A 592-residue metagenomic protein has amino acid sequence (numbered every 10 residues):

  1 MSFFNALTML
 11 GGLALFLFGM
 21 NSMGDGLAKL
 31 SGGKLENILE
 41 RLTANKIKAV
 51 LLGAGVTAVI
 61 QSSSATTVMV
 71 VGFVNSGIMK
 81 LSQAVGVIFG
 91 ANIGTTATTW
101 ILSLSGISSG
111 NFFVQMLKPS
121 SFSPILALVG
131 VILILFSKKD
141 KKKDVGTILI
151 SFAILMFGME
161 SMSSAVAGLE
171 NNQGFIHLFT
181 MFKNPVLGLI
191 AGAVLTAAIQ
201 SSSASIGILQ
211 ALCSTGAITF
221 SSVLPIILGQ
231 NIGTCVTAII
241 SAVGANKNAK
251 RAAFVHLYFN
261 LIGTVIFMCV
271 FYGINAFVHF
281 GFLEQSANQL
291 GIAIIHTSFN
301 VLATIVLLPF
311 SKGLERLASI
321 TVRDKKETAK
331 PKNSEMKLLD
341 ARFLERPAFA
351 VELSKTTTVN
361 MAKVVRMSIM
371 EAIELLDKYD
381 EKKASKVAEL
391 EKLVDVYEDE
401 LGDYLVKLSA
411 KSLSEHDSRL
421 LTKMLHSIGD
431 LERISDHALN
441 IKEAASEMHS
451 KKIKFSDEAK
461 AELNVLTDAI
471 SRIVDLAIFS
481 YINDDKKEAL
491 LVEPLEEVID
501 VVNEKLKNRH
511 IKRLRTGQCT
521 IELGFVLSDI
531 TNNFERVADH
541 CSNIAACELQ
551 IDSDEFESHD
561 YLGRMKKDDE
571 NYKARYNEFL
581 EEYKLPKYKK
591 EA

Functional and structural regions predicted by a protein language model:
M1-K46, V145-V194, L212-T215: Helix-loop-helix hairpins and the membrane-proximal interhelical loops of multi-pass alpha-helical transport proteins
M1-L7, S109-S121, F175-M181, S221 (+1 more regions): Interfacial loop-to-helix junctions that mark the boundaries of transmembrane helices in multi-pass membrane
M9-S22, G53-T57, I125-S137, I150-M162 (+3 more regions): Hydrophobic core segments of alpha-helical transmembrane domains in multi-pass membrane transport and ion-translocation
G24-A28, T57-A65, V166-A167, L195-A204 (+3 more regions): Short helix-coil transition sites and intra-membrane helix breaks within transmembrane domains of multi-pass
L42-M69, P185-I208: Hydrophobic alpha-helical transmembrane segments of multi-pass integral membrane proteins, predominantly secondary
T57-T66, V85-L102, P119-L126, L155 (+5 more regions): Membrane-embedded alpha-helical segments of transport systems, primarily multispan ion/solute transporters
M69-A91, T95, T99-S121, M159 (+5 more regions): Membrane-interfacial helix-loop connectors
M79, S105, I218, G244-K250 (+5 more regions): Cytosolic, long alpha-helical scaffolding segments
